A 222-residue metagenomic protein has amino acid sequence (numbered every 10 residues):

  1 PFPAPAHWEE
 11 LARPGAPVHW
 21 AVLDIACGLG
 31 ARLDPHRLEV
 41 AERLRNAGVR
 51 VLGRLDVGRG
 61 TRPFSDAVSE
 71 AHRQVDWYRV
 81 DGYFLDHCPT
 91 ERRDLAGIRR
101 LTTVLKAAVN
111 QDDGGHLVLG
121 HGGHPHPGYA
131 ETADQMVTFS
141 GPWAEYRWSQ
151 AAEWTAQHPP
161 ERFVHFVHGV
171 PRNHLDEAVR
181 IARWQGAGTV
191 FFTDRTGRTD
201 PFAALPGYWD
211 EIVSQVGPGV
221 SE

Functional and structural regions predicted by a protein language model:
P1-E222: Glycan-processing catalytic domains of CAZymes
